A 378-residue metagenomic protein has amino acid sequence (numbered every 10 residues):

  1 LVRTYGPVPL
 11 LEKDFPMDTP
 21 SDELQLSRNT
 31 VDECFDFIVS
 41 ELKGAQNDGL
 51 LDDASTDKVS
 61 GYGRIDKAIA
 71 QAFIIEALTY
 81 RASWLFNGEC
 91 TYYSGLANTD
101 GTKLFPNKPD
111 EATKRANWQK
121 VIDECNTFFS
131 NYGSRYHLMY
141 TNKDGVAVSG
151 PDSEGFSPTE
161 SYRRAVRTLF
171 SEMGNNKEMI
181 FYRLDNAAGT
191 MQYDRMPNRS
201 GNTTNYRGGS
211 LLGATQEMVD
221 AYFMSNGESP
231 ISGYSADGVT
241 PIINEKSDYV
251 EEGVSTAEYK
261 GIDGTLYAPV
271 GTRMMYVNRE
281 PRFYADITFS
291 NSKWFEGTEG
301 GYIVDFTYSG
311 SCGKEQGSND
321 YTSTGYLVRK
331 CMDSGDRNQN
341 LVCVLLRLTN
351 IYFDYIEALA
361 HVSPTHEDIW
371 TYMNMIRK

Functional and structural regions predicted by a protein language model:
L1-N198, G335-L348, H361-W370: Structured, solvent-exposed acidic/aromatic patches
F15, E124, N131, D152-E154 (+5 more regions): Extracytoplasmic/secretory soluble proteins
M17, G301-Y302, K330, T349-Y355 (+1 more regions): Active/binding-pocket-proximal capping segment
D32, A77, T102, N126 (+14 more regions): Generic intrinsically disordered, low-complexity segments enriched for polar/acidic and small residues
I180-Y182, R282, Y352: Structured core elements
N198, G209-R347: Flexible, polar/acidic helix-loop-strand segments at domain edges
